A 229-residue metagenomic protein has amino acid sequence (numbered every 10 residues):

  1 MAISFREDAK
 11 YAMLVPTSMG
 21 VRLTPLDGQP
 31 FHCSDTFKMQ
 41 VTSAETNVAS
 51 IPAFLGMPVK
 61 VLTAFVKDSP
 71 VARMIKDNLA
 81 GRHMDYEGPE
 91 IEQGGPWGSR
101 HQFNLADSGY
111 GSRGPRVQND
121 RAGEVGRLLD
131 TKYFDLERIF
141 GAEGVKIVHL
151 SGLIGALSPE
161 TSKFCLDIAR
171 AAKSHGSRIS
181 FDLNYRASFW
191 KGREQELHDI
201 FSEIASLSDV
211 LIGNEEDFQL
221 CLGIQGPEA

Functional and structural regions predicted by a protein language model:
M1-I3, K132-E137, L197-D199: A generic local structural motif
A2-P89, S112, T131: Glycine-rich phosphate/adenosyl-contacting loop at the front of the ribokinase-like
D8, R138-E143, S202-A205: A short, aliphatic-rich alpha-helical micro-motif
M19-G20, Y110, A122-V125, L153-G155 (+2 more regions): Short glycine-rich anion-binding loops that position phosphate/pyrophosphate groups of nucleotides and phosphorylated
Q29-C33, D135-E137, L166-D167: A glycine- and small-aliphatic-rich helix-loop capping segment at beta-alpha/alpha-beta transitions that lines
P58-G152: Conserved N-terminal subdomain of the carbohydrate kinase-like
I147-A229: Conserved beta-alpha-beta core of the PfkB/ribokinase-like small-molecule kinase fold
